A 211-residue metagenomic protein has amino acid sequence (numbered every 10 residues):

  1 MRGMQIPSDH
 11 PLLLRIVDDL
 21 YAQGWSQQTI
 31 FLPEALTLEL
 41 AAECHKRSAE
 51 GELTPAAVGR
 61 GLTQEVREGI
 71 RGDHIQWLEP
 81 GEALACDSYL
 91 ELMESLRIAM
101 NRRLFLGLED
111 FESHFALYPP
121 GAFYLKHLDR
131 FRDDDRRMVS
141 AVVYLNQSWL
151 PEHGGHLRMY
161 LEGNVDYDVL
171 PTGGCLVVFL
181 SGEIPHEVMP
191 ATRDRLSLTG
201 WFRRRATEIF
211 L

Functional and structural regions predicted by a protein language model:
M1-V139, Y144-L176, G182-L211: Fe(II)/2-oxoglutarate oxygenase catalytic core
